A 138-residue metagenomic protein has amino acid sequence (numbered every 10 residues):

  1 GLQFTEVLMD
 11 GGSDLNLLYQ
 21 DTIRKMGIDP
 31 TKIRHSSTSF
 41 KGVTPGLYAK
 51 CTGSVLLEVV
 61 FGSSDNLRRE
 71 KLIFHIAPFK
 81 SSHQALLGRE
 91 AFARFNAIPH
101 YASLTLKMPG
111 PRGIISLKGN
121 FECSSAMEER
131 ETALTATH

Functional and structural regions predicted by a protein language model:
G1-Q3: A short acidic-Thr-Gly-centered motif at the start of a beta-strand
V7-M9: Short hydrophobic beta-strand that contains or immediately precedes a catalytic carboxylate
G11, L15-H138: Aspartic protease core domain of the pepsin/retropepsin superfamily
